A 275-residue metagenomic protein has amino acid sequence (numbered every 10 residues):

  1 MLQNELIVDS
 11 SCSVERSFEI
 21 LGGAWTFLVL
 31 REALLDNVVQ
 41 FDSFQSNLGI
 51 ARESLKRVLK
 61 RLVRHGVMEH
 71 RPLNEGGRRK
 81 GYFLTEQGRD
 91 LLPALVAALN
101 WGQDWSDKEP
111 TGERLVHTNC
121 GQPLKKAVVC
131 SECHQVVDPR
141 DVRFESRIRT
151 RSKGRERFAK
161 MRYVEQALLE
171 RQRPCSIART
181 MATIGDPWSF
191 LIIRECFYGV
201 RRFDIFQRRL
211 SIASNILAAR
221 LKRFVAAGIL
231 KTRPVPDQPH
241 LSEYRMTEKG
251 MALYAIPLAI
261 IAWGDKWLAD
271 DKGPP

Functional and structural regions predicted by a protein language model:
M1-F18, A159-M181: Short, Lys/Arg-enriched N-terminal segment that forms or immediately precedes the first helix of a structured domain
C12-S54, C175-I216: N-terminal helix-turn-helix DNA-binding core of bacterial DNA-binding proteins
G22, N74-L95, G185, Q238-P257: Basic, amphipathic "hinge/linker" alpha-helix immediately C-terminal to the N-terminal HTH DNA-binding motif
W25, L34-L35, S46-N47, V116-H117 (+5 more regions): Long C-terminal interaction/binding lobes of large macromolecular proteins
L59-K60, L221-K222: Short, hydrophobic-biased segments on the C-terminal half of alpha helices that form "recognition helices"
V63-R78, V225-H240: Beta-hairpin "wing" of winged helix-turn-helix
A98, I260: Globin-like tetrapyrrole-binding proteins
N100-L169, K266-P275: C-terminal regulatory/oligomerization modules of transcriptional regulators
